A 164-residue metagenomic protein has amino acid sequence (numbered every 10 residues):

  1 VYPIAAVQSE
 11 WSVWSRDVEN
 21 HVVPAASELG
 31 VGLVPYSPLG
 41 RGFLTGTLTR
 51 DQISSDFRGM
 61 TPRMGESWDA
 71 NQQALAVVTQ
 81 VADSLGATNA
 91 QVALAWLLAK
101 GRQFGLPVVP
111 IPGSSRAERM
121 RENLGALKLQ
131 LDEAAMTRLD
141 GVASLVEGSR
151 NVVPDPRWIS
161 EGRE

Functional and structural regions predicted by a protein language model:
V1-H21, V31-G32: Glycine/proline-rich, positively charged, aromatic-decorated active-site loop/lid region on the catalytic face
V1-P3, T88, L106: Short loop/turn motifs at secondary-structure junctions
V7, A26, L33-Y36, V78 (+3 more regions): Conserved, mostly hydrophobic/aromatic
V7, E66-W68, A87, A95: Recognition helices and adjacent regulatory flanks at domain boundaries
W11-S15, S37-L44, W96, S115-R116: Glycine-rich beta-alpha junction loops
V18-D56, A87-T88: Aromatic-lined glycan-binding groove of carbohydrate-active enzymes
E28, S55-Q80, S84, A99 (+3 more regions): Terminal-tail/helix-coil boundary detector
N89-A93, V109-G113: Conserved active-site loop/cleft motifs that coordinate metal ions or position small ligands
